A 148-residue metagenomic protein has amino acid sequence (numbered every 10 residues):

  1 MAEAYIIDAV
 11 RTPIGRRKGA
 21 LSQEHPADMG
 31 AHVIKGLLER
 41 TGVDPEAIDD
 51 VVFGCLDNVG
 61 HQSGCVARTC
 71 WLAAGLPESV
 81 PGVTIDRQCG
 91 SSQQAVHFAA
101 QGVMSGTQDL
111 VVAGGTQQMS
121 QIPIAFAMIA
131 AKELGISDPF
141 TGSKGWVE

Functional and structural regions predicted by a protein language model:
M1-A2, R16-A47, G60-V66, W71-E148: Acyl-thioester C-C bond-transforming condensing/cleaving domain
E3-D8: Conserved PLP-binding active-site segment in aminotransferase class I/II-type PLP enzymes
A9-I14: Short polar catalytic/cofactor-binding loops
V51-C55: Short glycine-rich or small-residue beta-strand-to-loop segments that form or flank ligand, phosphate, metal/Fe-S
